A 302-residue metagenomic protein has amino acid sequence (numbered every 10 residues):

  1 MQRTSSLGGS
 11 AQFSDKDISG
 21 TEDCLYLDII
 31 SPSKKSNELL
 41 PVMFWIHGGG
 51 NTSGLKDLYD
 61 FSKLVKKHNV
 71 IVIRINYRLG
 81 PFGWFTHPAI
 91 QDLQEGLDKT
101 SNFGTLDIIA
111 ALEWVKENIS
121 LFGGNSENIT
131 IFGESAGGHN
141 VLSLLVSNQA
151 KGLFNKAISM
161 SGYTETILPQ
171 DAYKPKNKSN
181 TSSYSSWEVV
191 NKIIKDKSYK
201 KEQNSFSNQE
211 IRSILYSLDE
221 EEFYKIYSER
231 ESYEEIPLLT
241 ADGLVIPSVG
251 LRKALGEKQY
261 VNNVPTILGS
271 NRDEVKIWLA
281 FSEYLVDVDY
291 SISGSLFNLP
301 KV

Functional and structural regions predicted by a protein language model:
M1-T105, S126, V275: Non-catalytic accessory segments of hydrolases
E22-C24, G96-L121, S179-N191: Alpha/beta-hydrolase active-site loop
P41, V115, F122-S135: Alpha/beta-hydrolase fold nucleophile elbow
N51-T52, G133-S143, V275: Glycine-rich nucleophile elbow surrounding the catalytic serine of serine-hydrolase chemistry
I109-L112, L142-V146: Short, hydrophobic alpha-helix immediately C-terminal to the catalytic nucleophile
E117, S143-V146, K151, M160-S295: Substrate-access "cap/lid" subdomains that shape and gate the entrance to catalytic or ligand-binding pockets
S126, L153-F154: Core-facing hydrophobic residues within beta-strands of well-ordered domains
